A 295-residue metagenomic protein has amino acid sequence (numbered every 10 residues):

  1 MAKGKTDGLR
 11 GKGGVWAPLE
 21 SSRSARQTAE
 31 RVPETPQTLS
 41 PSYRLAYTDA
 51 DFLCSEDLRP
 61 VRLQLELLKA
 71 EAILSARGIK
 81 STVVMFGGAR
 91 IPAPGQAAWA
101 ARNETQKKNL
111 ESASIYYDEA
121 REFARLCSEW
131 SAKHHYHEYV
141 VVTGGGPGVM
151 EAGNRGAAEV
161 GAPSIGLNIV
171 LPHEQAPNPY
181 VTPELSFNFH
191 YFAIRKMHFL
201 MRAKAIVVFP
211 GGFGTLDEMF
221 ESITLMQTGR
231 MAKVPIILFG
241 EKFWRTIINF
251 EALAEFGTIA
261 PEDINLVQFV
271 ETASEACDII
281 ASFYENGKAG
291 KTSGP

Functional and structural regions predicted by a protein language model:
G4, L9-A17, S21-L167: Glycine-rich beta-alpha loop segments
S75-G78, K133-H135, A158, N178-Y180 (+3 more regions): Solvent-exposed alpha-helices and their adjacent loops that cap or buttress functional pockets in soluble metabolic
A100-A101, A158-E159, E221-M226, A252-E255 (+1 more regions): Short, solvent-exposed amphipathic alpha-helical segments in soluble enzyme and RNA/protein-processing domains
H137-V140, K233-P235, I264-V267: Residue-level recognition of the N-termini of beta-strands and the immediately preceding loop/turn
V142-T143, P147-F209, F213-G214, F220: Phosphate/pyrophosphate-binding betaalpha-module
G161-E174, F209, I223-F250, E262: Short, acidic/small-residue loops that bind anionic groups at enzyme active sites
L238-P295: C-terminal functional extensions of proteins
